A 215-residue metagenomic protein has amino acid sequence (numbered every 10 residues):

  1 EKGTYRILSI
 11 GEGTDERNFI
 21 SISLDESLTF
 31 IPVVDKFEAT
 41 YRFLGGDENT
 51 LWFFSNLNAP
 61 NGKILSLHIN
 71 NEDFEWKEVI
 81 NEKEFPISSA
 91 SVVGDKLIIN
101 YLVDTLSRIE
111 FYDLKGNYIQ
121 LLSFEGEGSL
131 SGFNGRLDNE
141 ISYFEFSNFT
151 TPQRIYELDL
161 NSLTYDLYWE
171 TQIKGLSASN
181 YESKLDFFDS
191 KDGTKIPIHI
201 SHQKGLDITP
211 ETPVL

Functional and structural regions predicted by a protein language model:
E1-G46, S89, G116-P210: Non-catalytic accessory segments flanking enzyme active sites
I7-T14, G46-D47, W52-N58, L67-H68 (+2 more regions): Beta-strand C-termini and the immediately following turn/loop, strongest in propeller blades
F30, S66-N70, W76: Polyanionic (Asp/Glu-rich) segments that form extended negatively charged tracts
F53-L57, I87-D104, F188-P197: C-terminal substrate/ligand-recognition segments
N58, D95-I98, I109-K115, I119: C-terminal low-complexity, glycine/proline- and small-hydrophobic-enriched intrinsically disordered tails that act as
F74-G94: Generic long, charged, amphipathic alpha-helical segments
P213-L215: Hydrophobic beta-strand anchors of alpha/beta hydrolase catalytic cores
